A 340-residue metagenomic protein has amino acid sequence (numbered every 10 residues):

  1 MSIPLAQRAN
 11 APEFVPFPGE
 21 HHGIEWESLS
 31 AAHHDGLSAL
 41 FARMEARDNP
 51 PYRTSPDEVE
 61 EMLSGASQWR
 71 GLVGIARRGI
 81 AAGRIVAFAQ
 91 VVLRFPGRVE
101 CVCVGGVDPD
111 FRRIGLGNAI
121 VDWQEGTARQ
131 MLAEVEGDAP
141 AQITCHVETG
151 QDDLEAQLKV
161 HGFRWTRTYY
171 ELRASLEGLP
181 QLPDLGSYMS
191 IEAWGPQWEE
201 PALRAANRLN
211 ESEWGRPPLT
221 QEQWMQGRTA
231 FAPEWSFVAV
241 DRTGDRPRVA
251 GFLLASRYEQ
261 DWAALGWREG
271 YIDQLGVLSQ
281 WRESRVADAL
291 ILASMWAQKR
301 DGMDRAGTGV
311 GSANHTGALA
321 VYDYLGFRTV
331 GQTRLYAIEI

Functional and structural regions predicted by a protein language model:
M1-P18, L93-E100, G106-S187, R334-I338: Acyl-donor-binding surface of acyltransferase catalytic domains
S2-E60, D184-P217, D245: Short amphipathic alpha-helix that is part of the acyltransferase structural core
A46-G71, F88-G97, E213-L275: A conserved beta-strand-loop-helix scaffold within acyl/acetyltransferase catalytic domains
I75-R78, R94, V104-L116, I272-R282 (+1 more regions): A short, internal acetyl-CoA/4′-phosphopantetheine-binding micro-motif in the GNAT/acyltransferase core
C103, I143-C145, I272, A306-V310: Conserved hydrophobic beta-strand within the GNAT/NAT acetyltransferase core sheet that lines the active-site cleft
R113-Q130, D273-V277, E283-R300, R305 (+1 more regions): Conserved acetyl-CoA-binding loop-helix of GNAT-fold acetyltransferases
L154-L158, V321-Y322, F327: Conserved active-site tyrosine of GNAT-family acetyltransferases
G215, I291, N314-A318, Y336-I340: Short glycine/proline-centered loop/turn elements that form peptide/ligand docking sites
